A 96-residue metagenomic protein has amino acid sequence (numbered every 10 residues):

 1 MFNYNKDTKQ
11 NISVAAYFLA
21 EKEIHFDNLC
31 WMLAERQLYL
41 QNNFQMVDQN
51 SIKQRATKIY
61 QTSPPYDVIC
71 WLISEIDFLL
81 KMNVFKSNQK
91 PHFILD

Functional and structural regions predicted by a protein language model:
M1-D96: Intrinsically disordered, low-complexity, basic-enriched segments
